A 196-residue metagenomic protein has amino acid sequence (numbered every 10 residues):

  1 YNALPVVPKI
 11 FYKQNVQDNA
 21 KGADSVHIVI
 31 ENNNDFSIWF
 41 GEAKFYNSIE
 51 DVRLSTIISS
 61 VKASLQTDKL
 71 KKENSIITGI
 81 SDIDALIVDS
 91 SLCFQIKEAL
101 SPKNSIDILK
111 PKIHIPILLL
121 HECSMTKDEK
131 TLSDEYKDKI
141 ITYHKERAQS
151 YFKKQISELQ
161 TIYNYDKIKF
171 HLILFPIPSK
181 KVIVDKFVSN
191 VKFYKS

Functional and structural regions predicted by a protein language model:
Y1-L4, N47-E73, S157-K181: Charged, terminal alpha-helix-loop-beta segments that serve as non-catalytic nucleic-acid engagement and/or assembly
N2-D18: A short acidic/basic microdomain associated with nuclease active sites
N15-H27: Charged, often glycine-rich, active-site loop that binds/positions anionic groups
S25-H27, I38-F45: Conserved catalytic cores of phosphodiester-cleaving nucleases, focusing on short active-site segments
E31-F36: Short, solvent-exposed loop/turn segments that connect beta-strands within catalytic domains and beta-strand-rich
F40-A43, I115-L120, L172-L174: Extended hydrophobic secondary-structure segments that form protein cores and membrane-embedded regions
R53-E135: Acidic, metal/cofactor-coordinating or nucleic-acid-engaging core segments within structured domains
T131-S196: Extended, charged low-complexity segments that frequently continue into or abut oligomerization scaffolds
